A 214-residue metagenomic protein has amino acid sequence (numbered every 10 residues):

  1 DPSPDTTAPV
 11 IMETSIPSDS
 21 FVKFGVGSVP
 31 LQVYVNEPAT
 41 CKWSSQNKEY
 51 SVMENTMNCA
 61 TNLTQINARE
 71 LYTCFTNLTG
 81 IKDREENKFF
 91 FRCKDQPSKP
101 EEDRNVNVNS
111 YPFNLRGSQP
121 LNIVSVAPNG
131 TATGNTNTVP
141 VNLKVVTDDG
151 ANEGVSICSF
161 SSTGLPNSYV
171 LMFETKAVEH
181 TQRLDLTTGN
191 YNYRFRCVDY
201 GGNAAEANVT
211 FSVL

Functional and structural regions predicted by a protein language model:
D1-T14, D103-S125, L214: Proline/serine/threonine-rich low-complexity linkers at boundaries of modular beta-sandwich domains
T7-K23, I123-T136: Short, solvent-exposed loop/edge segments of extracellular or virion-exposed proteins
K23-P30, G134-K144: Short coil/turn motif common to extracellular beta-sandwich-like domains
Y34-T40, N47, V145-I157, G164-P166: Short proline/glycine-enriched turn/loop motifs at strand-loop junctions of beta-rich domains
M57-N77, M172-Q182: Aromatic sugar-binding surface patches on proteins that engage polysaccharides or sugar-phosphate polymers
A68, F75-F90, Q182-N192, G201: Surface-exposed, short loops/turns at beta-strand junctions within beta-sandwich domains
C93-D95, F195-D199: Conserved structural position at the C-terminal beta-strand of extracellular beta-sandwich adhesion modules
P97-V108, G202-T210: Beta-sandwich strand segments
